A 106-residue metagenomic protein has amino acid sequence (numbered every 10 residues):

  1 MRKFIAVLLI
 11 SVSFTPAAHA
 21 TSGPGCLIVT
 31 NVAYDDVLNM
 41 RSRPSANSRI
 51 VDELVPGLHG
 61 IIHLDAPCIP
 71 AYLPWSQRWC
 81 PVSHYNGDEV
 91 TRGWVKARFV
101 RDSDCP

Functional and structural regions predicted by a protein language model:
F4-F14: Sec-dependent N-terminal signal peptides
H19-P44, D52-A66, R101-P106: SH3-family beta-barrel domains
T21-C26, P74-P106: Boundary regions of SH3-family modules and the immediately adjacent low-complexity/disordered segments in eukaryotic
S48: Solvent-exposed hydroxyl-ligand-binding patches built from regularly spaced Ser/Thr and small hydrophobics
V51-D52, P70-P74: Short histidine-centered beta-strand/loop micro-motifs that create catalytic or ligand/metal-coordination sites
L64-P70, D88: Short, charged beta-turn/beta-strand-edge "cap" motif at the junction between a beta-strand and an adjacent loop
